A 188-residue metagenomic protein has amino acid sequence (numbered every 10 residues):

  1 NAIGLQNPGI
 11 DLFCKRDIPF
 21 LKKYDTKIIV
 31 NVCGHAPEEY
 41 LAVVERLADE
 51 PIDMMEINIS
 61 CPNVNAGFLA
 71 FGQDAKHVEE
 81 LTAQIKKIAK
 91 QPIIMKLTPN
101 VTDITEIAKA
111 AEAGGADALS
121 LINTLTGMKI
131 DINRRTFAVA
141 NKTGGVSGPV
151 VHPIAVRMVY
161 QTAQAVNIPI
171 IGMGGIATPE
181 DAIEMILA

Functional and structural regions predicted by a protein language model:
N1-T26: Glycine-rich, positively charged N-terminal anion/phosphate-binding segment
K23, H35-I171, A177-A188: Alpha/beta enzyme core
